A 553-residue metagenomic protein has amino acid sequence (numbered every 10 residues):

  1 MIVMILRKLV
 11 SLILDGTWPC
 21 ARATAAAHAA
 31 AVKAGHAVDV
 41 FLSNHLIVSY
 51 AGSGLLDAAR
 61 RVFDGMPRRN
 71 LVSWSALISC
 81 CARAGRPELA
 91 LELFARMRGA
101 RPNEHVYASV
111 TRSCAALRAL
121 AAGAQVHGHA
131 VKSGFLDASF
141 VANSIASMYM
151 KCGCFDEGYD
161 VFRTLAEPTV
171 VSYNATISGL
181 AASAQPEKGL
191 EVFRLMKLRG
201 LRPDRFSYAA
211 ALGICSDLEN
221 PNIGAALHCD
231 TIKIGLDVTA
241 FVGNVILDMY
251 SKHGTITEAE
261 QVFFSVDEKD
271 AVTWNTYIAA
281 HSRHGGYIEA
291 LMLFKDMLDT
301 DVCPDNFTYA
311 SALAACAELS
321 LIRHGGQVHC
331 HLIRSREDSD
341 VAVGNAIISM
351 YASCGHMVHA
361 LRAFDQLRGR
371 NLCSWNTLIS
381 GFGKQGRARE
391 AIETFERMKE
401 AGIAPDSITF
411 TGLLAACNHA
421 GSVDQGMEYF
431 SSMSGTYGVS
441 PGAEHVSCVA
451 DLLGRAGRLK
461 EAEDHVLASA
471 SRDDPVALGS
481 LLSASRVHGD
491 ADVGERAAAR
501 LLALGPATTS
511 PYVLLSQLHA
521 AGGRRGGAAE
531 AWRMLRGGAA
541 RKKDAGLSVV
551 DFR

Functional and structural regions predicted by a protein language model:
M1-T169, S178-R553: Terminal (and in a subset, N-terminal) low-complexity or junction segments at the ends of helical repeat RNA-binding
